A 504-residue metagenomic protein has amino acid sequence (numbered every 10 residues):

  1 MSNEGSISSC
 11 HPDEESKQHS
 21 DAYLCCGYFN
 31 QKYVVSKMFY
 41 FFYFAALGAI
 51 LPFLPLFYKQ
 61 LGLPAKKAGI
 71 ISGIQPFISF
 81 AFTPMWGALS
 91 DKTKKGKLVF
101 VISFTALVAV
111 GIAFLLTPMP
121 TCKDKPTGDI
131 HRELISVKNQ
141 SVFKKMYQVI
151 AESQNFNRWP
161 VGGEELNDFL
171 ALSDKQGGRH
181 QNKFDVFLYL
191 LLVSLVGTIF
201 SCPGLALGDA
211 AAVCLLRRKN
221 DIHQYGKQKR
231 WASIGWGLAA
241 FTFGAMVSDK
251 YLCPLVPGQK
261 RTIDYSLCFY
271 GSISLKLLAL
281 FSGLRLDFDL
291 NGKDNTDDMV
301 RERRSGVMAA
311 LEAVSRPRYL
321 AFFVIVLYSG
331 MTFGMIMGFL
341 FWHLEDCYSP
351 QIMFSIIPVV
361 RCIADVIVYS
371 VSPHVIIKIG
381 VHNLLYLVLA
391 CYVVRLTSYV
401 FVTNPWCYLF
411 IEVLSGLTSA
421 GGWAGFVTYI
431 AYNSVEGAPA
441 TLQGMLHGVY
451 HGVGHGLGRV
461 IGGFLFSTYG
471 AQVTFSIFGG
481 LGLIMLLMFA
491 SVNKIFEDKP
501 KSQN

Functional and structural regions predicted by a protein language model:
S2-N30, G178-R179, K260, L284-I325: Juxtamembrane intracellular "pre-TM" segments in multi-pass secondary transporters
A22-Q60, L195-I199, E312-L340, F410-L417 (+1 more regions): Pair of pore-lining "gating" transmembrane helices in MFS-fold secondary transporters
F29-Y33, A113-S194, S398-E412, G422 (+1 more regions): Helix-loop junctions at membrane interfaces in 12-TM secondary transporters
L51-L54, S201-R218, G421-P439: Intracellular juxtamembrane helix-capping segments at the cytosolic ends of symmetry-related transmembrane helices
A81-K95, M246-Y251, I367-V381, F466-S467: Helix-to-loop junctions at the C-terminal end of transmembrane segments in multipass secondary transporters
G96-K97, Q176-R179, F184, A245-S274 (+1 more regions): A membrane-interface helix-boundary motif in multi-pass transporters
L98-A113, N383-T397: Structural signature of the two symmetry-related core transmembrane helices
A113-C122, L275-N291, A471-V473, I477-N504: Multi-pass alpha-helical transporter architecture, strongest for 12-TM Major Facilitator/SLC carriers used
